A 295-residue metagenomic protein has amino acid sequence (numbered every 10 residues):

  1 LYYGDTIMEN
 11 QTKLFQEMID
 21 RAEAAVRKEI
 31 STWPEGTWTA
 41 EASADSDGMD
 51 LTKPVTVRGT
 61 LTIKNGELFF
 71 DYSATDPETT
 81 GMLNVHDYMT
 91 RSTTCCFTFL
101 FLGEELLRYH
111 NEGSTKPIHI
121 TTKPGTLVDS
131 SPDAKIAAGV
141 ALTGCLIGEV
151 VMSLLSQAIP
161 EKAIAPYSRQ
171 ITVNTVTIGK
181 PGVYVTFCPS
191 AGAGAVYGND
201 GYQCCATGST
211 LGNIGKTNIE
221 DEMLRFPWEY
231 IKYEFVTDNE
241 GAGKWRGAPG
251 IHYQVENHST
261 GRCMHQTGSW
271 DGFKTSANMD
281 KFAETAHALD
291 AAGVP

Functional and structural regions predicted by a protein language model:
L1-P295: Glycine/proline-enriched, intrinsically flexible loops and inter-domain linkers
